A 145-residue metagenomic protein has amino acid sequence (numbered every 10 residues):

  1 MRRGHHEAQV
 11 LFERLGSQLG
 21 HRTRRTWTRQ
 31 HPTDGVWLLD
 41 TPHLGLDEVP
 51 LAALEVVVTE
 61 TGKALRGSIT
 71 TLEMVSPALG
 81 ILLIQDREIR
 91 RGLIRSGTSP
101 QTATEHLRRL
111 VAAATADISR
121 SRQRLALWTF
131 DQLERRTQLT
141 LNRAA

Functional and structural regions predicted by a protein language model:
M1-D34, L38-G45: Acidic-basic catalytic patches of nuclease active cores, encompassing PD-(D/E)XK and other metal-cofactor nuclease
M1-H6, H43-L44, P50-L51, L110-D117 (+1 more regions): Long, low-complexity, intrinsically disordered polar/charged segments
A8, F12-T23, G97, L107 (+1 more regions): Hydrophobic, Leu/Ile/Phe/Ala-enriched alpha-helical segments that form helix-helix packing faces
W27, V57, D131: Residues at the C-termini of beta-strands that transition into short coil/loop
H31, P50, Q123: Residue-level signal for beta-strand positions within conserved beta-sheet cores that form or flank
P42, E60, Q132-E134: Residue-level detector of flexible, active-site-proximal loop/helix-junction positions within diverse enzyme catalytic
V49-T115: Catalytic cores of nucleic-acid endonucleases
T102-L141, A145: Charged, structured surface patches that assemble and position nucleic-acid processing machinery
